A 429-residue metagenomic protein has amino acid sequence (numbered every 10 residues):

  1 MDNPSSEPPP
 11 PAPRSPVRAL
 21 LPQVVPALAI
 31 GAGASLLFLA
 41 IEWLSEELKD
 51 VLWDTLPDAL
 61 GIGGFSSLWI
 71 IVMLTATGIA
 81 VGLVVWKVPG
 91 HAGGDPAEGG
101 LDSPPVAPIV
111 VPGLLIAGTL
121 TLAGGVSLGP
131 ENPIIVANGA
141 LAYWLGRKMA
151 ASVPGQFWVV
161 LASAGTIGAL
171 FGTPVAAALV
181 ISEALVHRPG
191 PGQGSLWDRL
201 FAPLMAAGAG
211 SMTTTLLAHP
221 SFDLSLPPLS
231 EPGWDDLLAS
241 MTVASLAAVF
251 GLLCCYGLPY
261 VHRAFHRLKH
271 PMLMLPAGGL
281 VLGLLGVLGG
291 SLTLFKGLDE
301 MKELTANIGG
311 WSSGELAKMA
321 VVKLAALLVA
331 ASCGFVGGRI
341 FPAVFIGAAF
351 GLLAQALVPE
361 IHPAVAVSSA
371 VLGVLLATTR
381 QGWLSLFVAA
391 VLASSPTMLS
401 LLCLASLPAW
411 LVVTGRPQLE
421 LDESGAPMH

Functional and structural regions predicted by a protein language model:
M1-H429: Alpha-helical transmembrane segments and immediately membrane-proximal extracytoplasmic
